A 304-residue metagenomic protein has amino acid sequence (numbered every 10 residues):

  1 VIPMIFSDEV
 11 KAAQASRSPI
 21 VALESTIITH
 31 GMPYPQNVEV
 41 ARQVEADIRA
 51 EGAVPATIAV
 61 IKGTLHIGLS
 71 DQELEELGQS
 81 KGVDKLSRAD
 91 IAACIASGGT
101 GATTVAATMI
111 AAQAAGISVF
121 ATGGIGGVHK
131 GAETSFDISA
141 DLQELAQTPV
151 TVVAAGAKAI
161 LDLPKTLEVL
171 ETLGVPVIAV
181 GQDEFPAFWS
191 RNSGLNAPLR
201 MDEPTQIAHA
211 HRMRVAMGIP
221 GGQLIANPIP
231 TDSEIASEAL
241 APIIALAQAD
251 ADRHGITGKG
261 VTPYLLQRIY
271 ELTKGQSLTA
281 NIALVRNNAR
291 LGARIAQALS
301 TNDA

Functional and structural regions predicted by a protein language model:
V1-R17: N- or domain-start disorder-to-order transition segments that initiate the globular core
A12-A15, I20-V21, A50, I110-A114 (+6 more regions): Solvent-exposed alpha-helices and their adjacent loops that cap or buttress functional pockets in soluble metabolic
V21-L23, P55-V60, G101, V119-G124 (+5 more regions): General beta-strand structural signal in soluble alpha/beta enzymes
S25, H30-M32, V38-I95, A216-D232 (+1 more regions): Glycine-rich nucleotide/cofactor/substrate-binding loop typically near the N-terminus or early in the first domain
T104, E133-E171, T205-H209: Active-site glycine-rich loop that binds ribose-phosphate moieties when present
D162-S193, A208-H209: Glycine-rich, Lys/Arg-enriched anion-binding loops that position phosphate/diphosphate groups for phosphoryl
R191-A216: Anionic-ligand binding region
I219-N287: A C-terminal functional module that forms or caps the active site or interfaces directly with catalytic machinery
